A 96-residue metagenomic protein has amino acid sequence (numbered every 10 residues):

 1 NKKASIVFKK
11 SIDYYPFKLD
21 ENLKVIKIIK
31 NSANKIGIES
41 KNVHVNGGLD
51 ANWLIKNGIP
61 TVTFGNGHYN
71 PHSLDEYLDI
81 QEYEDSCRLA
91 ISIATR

Functional and structural regions predicted by a protein language model:
N1-R96: Metal-dependent amide/peptide-bond hydrolase catalytic core, centered on the "pita-bread" metallohydrolase fold
